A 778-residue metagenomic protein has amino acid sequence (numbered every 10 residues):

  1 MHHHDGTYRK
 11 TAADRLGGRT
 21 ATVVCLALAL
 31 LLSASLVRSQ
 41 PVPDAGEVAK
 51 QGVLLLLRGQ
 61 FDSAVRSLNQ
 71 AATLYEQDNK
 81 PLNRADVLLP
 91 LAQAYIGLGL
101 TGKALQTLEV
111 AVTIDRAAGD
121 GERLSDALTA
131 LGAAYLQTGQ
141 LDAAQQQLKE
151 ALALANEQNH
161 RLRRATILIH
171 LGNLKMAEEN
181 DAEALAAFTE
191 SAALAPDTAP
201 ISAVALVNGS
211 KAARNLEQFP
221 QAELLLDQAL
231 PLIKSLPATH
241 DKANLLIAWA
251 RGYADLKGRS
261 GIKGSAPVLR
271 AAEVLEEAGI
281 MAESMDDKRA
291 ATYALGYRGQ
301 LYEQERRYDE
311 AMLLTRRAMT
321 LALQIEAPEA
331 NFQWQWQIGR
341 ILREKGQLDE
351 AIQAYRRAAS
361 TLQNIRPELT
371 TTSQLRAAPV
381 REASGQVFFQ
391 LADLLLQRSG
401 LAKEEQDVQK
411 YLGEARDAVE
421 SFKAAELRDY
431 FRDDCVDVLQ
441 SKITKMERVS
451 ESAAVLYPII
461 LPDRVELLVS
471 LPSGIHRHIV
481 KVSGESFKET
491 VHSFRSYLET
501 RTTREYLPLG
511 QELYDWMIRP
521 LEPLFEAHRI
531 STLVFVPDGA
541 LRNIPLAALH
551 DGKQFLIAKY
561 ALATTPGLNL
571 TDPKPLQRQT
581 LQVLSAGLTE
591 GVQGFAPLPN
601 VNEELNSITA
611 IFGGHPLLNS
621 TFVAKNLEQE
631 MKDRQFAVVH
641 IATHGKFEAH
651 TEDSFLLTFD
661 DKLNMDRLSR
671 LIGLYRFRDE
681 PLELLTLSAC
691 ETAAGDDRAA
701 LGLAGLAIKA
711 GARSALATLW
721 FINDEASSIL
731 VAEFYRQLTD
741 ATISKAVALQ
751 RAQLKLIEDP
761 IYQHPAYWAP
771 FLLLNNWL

Functional and structural regions predicted by a protein language model:
V23-S33: Bacterial N-terminal signal peptides
L36-N69, T73, D78-L82, D86: N-terminal leader/linker segments that initiate helical-solenoid repeat arrays
Q40, E47, Q60, N79-K80 (+8 more regions): Short coil/turn linker motifs that delimit alpha-helical repeat modules in TPR/alpha-solenoid proteins
G46-L57, N83-G97, R123-Q137, L162-A177 (+5 more regions): Conserved alpha-helical positions within TPR/SEL1-like repeat arrays
A193, N208-R214, Q218-P220, L224-Q511 (+4 more regions): Alpha-helical solenoid repeat scaffolds used for protein-protein interaction
Q440-L778: Catalytic cores of enzymes
